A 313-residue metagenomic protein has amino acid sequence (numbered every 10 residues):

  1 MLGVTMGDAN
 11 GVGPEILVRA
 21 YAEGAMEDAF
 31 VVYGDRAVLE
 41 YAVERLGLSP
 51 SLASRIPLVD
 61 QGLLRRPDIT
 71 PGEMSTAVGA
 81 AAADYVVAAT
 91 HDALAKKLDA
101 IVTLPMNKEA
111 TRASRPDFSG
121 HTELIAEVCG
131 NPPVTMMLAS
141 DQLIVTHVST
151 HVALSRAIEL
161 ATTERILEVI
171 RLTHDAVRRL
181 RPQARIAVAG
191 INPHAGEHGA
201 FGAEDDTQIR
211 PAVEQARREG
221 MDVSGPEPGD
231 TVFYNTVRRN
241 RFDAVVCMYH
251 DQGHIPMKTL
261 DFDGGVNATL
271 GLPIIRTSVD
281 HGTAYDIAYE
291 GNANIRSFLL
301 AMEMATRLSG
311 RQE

Functional and structural regions predicted by a protein language model:
M1-H121, E164-M248, Q252-V266, L272-I275 (+2 more regions): Contiguous, glycine/small-aliphatic-enriched amphipathic segments in soluble metabolic enzymes
A53, L138-L160, E164-L167: Ligand-binding beta-strand-loop-alpha-helix segment within the catalytic cores of soluble metabolic enzymes
E109-A113, P133-M136, I144-H147, L154-R156 (+1 more regions): Short, well-ordered, mixed-charge alpha-helical segments that flank or form enzyme active sites
E127-L143, L270-D286: Short, flexible loop segments at boundaries between secondary-structure elements
